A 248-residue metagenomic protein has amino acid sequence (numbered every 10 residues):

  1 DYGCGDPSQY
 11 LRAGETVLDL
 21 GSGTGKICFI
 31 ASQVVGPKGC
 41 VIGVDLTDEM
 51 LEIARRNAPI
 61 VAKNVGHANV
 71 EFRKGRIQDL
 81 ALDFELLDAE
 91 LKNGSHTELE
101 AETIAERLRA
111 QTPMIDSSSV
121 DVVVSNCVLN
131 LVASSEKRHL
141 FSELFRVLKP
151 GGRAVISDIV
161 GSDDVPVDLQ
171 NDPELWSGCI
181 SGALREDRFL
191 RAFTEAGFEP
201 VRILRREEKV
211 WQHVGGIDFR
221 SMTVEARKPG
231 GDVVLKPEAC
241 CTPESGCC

Functional and structural regions predicted by a protein language model:
D1-T16, I27-V34: Conserved alpha-helix/loop element of class I SAM-dependent methyltransferases that forms part of the SAM/SAH-binding
E15-G23, I42: Conserved class I S-adenosyl-L-methionine
T47: Conserved SAM/SAH-binding beta-strand->alpha-helix loop
A54-R55: Conserved SAM-binding loop
D83-N93, T97-V123: A short acidic, Gly/Pro-enriched loop at the edge of an enzyme's catalytic core that lines a small-molecule cofactor
R138-R153: A short glycine-rich, Lys/Arg-flanked "PGG" loop and its adjoining helix->strand segment in the class I
G161-I180: Short, glycine-/aromatic-enriched active-site segment of Class I SAM-dependent methyltransferases
G182-G197: Short alpha-helix
